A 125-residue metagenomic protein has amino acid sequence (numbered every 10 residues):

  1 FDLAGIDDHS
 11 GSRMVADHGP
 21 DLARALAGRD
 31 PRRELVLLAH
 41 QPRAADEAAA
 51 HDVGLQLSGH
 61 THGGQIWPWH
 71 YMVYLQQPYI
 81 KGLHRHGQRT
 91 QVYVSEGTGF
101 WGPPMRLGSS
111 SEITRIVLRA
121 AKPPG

Functional and structural regions predicted by a protein language model:
F1-G125: Soluble catalytic domains of enzymes that build or remodel membrane lipids, polysaccharides, and related
